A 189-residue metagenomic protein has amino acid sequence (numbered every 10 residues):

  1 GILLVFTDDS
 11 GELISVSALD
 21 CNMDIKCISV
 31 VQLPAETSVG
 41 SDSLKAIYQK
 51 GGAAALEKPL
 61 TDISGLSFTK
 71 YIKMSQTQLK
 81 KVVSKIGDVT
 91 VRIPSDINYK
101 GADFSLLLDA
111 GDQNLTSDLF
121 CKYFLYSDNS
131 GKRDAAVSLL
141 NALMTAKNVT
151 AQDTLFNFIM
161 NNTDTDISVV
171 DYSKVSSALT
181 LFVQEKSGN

Functional and structural regions predicted by a protein language model:
G1-N189: Non-catalytic, solvent-exposed segments at the cell envelope interface
